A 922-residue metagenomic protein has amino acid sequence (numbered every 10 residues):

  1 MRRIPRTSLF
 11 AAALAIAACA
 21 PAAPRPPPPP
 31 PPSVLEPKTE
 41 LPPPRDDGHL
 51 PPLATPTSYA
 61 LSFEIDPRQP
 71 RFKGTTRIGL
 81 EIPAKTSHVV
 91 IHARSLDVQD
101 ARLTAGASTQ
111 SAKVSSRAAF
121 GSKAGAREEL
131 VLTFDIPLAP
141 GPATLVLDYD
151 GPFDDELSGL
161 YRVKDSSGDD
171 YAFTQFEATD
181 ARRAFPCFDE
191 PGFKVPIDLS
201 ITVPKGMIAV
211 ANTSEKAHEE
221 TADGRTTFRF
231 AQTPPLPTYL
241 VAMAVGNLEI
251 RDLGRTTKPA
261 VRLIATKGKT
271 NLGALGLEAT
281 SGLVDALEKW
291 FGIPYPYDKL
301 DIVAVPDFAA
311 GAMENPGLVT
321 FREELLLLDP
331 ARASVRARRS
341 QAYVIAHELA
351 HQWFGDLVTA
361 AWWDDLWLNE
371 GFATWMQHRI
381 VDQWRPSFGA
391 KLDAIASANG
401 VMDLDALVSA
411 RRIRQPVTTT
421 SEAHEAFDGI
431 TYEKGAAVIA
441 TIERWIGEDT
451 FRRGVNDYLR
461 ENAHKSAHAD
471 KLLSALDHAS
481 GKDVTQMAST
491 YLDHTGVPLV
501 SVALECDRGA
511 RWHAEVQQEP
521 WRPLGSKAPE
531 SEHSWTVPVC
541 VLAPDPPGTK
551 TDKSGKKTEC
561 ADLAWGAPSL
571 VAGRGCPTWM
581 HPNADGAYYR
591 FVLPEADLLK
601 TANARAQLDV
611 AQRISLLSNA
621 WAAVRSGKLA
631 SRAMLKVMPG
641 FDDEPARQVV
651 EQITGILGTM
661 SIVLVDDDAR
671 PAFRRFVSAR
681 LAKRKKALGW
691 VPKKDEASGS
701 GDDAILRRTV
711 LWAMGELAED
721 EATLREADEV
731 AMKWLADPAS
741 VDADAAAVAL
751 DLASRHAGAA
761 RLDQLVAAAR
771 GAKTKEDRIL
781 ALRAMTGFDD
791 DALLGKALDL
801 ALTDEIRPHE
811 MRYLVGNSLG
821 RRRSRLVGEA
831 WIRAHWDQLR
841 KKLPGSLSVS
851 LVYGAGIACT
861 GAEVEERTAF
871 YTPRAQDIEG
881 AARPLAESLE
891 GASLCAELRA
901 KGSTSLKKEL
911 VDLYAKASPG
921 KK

Functional and structural regions predicted by a protein language model:
C19-K73, S167-Y171, D189-P191, T485: N-terminal, polar/Ser/Thr-rich
R25-P30, F230, R262-E519, P523-K527 (+5 more regions): Hydrophobic alpha-helical and helix-loop surface patches within well-folded domains that function as non-catalytic
G74, F176-T179, P186-A346, W375-H378 (+3 more regions): Hydrophobic helix-coil surface modules that form long, contiguous segments used for peptide/substrate interaction
R77-L96, D198-P204, Q517-C540: Surface-exposed beta-strand/loop patches in extracellular or lumenal glycoproteins
S95-S166, A222-D223, A567-R574: A surface-exposed beta-strand-loop module
Q99-T104, V484-T485, T495-P582: Beta-strand-rich binding/interaction modules
L130, I136-I208, R522-V537: Surface-exposed, acidic/Ser/Thr-rich flexible loop segments
A398-N399, E515, A528-S531, L542-T549 (+1 more regions): Long, ordered, helix-rich scaffold segments
